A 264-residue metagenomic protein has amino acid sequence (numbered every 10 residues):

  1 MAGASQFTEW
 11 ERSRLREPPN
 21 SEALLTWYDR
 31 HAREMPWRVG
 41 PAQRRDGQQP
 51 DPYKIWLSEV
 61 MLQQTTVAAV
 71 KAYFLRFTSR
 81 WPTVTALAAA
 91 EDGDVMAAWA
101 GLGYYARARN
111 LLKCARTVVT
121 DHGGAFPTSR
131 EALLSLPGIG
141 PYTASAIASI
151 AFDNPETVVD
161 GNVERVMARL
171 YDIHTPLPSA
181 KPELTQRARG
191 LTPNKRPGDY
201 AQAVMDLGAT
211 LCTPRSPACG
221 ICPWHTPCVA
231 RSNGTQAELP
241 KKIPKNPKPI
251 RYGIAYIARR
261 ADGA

Functional and structural regions predicted by a protein language model:
A2-G3: Mixed-charge, low-complexity intrinsically disordered regions
F7-W10, E22-A23, W27-E238, K242 (+1 more regions): Catalytic cores of DNA base-excision repair glycosylases
P18: Extended substrate/cofactor- or partner-recognition/assembly subdomains adjacent to catalytic sites in enzymes
I254-A258: Short beta-strand scaffold segments in enzyme catalytic cores
R259-G263: Short acidic-glycine loop/turn motifs at beta-strand connectors
